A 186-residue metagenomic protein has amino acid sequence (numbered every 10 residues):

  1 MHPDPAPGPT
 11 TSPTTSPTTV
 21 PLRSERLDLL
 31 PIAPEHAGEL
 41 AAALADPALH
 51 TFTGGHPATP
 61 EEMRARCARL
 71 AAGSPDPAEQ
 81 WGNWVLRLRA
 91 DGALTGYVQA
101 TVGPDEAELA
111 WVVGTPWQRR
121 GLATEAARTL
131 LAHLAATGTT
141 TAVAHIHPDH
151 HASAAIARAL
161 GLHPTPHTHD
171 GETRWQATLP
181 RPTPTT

Functional and structural regions predicted by a protein language model:
M1-T115, A132-H133, T137, H145 (+1 more regions): GNAT-family acyltransferases
G55-P57, I146-H150, A154-A157: Catalytic cores of transferase enzymes with a strong primary signal for eukaryotic protein kinases
R119-A136, H151-A159: Conserved acetyl-CoA-binding loop-helix of GNAT-fold acetyltransferases
